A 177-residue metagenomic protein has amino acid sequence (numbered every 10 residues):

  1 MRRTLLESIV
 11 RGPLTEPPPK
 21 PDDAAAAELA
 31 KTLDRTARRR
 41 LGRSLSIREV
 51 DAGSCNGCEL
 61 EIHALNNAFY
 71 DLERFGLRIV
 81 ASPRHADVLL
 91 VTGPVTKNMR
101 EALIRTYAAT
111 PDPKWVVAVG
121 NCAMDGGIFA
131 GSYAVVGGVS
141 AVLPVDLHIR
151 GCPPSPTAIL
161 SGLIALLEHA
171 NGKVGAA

Functional and structural regions predicted by a protein language model:
M1-G53, A64, F69-L72, V80 (+4 more regions): Iron-sulfur (Fe-S) cluster-binding modules
G53, P94-T96, C122, P154: Short glycine-rich anion-binding loops that position phosphate/pyrophosphate groups of nucleotides and phosphorylated
G76-H85: Short acidic low-complexity segments
I79, V91, T96-M99, H148: Metallocofactor- and cofactor-centric catalytic cores in central/energy metabolism, strongly enriched
D87-V88, W115: Structural motif
A102-A118: A short, gly/pro- and small-residue-rich
M124-S140: Glycine-rich, charge-decorated loop segments at or immediately adjacent to ligand/cofactor-binding or catalytic sites
